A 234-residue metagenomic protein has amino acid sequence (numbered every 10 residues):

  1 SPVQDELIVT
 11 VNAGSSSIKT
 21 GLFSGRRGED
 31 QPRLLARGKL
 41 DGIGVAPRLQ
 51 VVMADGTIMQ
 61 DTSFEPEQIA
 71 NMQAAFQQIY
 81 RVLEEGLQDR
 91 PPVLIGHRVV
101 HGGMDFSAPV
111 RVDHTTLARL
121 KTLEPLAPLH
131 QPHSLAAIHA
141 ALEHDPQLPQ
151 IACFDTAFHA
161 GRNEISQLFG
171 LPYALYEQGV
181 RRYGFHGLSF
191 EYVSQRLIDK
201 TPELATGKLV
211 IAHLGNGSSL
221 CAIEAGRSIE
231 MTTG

Functional and structural regions predicted by a protein language model:
V3-E6, Q88-P91, A136, D145-P149 (+1 more regions): Non-transmembrane, aqueous-exposed alpha-helical and coiled segments at domain scale
I8-T10, L94-G96, I151, L209-H213: Short glycine-aspartate micro-motif
I8-T10, S17-Q68: Short glycine-rich, Thr/Ser-proximal phosphate-binding strand/loop in the N-terminal lobe of ATP-dependent enzymes
S15, A70, A74, R111 (+5 more regions): Conserved active-site and cofactor/substrate-binding residues in soluble primary-metabolism enzymes
P47-V93, A137: Conserved active-site "lid/cap" helical segment
L83-H130, P149-I151, A157-L168: Short beta-strand-loop/turn "lid" adjacent to the catalytic site in phosphate-handling enzymes
F158-G234: Glycine-rich phosphate-binding loop of actin/hexokinase-like ATP-binding domains
